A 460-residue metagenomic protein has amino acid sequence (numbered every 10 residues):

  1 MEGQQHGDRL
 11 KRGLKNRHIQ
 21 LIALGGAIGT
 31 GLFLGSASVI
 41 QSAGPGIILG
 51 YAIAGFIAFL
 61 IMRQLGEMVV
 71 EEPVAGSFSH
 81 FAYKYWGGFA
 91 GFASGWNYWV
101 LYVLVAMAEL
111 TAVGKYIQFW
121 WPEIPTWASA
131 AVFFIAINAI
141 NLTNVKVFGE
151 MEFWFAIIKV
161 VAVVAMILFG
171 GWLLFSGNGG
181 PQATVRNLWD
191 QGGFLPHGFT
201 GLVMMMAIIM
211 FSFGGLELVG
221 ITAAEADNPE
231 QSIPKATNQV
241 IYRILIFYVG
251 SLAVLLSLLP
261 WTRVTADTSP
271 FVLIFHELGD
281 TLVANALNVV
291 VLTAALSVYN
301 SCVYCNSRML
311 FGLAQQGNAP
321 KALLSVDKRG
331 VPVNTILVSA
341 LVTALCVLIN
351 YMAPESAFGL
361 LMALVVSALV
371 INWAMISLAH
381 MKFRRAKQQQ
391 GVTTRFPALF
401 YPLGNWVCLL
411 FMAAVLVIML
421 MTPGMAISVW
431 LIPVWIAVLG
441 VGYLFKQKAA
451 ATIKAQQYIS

Functional and structural regions predicted by a protein language model:
M1-G7, H80-Y83, E109-A130, A162-A165 (+4 more regions): Helix-loop-helix connectors at the membrane interface of multi-pass transporters/channels
M1-S36, Q41-G46, A58-R63, A75 (+3 more regions): Membrane-interface "cap" regions at the ends of multi-pass membrane proteins
Q5-L10, I47-I48, P122-P125, I157-V289: Helix-loop-helix junctions that connect adjacent transmembrane segments in multi-pass membrane transporters
K11, L34-S129, F133, V240-V249 (+1 more regions): Extracellular loop-to-transmembrane helix junctions
V74, N97-A112, F213-A226, T281-K321 (+2 more regions): Membrane-helix boundary/coupling elements in multi-pass transport proteins
H80-Y83, G87, F119, M205 (+2 more regions): TM-loop-TM module centered on a large, flexible mid-protein loop between adjacent transmembrane helices in multi-pass
G114, W127-A183, F213-G214, T237-I241 (+4 more regions): Membrane-interface loop-to-helix entry segments
W154, A322-V333, V370-P423, I453 (+1 more regions): C-terminal membrane-solvent junction of multi-pass transporters and transport-like membrane proteins
